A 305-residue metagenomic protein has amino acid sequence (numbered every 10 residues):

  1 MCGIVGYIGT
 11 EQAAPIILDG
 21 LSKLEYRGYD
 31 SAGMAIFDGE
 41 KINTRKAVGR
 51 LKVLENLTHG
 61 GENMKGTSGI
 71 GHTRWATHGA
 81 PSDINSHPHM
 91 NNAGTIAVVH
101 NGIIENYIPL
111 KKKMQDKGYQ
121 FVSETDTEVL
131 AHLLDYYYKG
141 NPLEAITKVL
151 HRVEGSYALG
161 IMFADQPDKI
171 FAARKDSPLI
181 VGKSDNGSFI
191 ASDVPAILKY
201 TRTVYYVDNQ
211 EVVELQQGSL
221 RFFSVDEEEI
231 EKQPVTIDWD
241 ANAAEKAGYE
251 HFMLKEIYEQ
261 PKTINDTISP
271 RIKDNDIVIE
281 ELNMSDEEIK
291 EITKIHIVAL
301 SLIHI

Functional and structural regions predicted by a protein language model:
M1-K255, E259-A299: Conserved short alpha-helical segments that host acidic/polar catalytic motifs at enzyme active sites
I303-I305: Conserved small/polar residues in nucleotide/adenosyl-binding loops
